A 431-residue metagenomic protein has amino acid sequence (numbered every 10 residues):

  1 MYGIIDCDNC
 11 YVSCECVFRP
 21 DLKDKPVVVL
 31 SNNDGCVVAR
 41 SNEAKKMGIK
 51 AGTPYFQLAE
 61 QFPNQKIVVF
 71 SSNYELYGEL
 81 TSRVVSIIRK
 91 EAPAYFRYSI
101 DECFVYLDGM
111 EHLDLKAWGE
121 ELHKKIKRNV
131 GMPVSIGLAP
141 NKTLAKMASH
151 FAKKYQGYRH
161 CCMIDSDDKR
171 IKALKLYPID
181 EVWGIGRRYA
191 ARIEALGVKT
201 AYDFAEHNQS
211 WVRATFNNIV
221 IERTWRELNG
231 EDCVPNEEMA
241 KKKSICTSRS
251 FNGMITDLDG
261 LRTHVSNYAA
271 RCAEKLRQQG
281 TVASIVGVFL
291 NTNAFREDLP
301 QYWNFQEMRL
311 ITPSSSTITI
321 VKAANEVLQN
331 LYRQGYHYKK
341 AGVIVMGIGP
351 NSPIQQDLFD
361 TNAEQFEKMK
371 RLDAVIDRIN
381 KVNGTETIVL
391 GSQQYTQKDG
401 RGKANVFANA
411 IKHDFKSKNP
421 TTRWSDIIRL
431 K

Functional and structural regions predicted by a protein language model:
M1-N229, V234-N236, A363-K431: Gly/Gly-Pro- and Ser/Thr-rich, intrinsically disordered tail segments characteristic of DNA damage-repair and tolerance
K23-K25, M132, V282-S284, N304-Q306 (+2 more regions): A generic structural signal for short beta-strands and their flanking turns/coil linkers
K46, E181, A191-H337, K431: DNA-contacting surface of Y-family translesion DNA polymerases
I100, G131-P133, A273, A283-I285 (+2 more regions): Short secondary-structure junction motifs
C103-G109, F305-I311, Q355-D360: Short, hydrophobic beta-strand segments
P140-T143, R226-N229, V282-N293, H337-G349 (+1 more regions): A glycine-rich phosphate-binding loop feature that marks nucleotide/adenosyl-phosphate handling sites
L299-Q301, P353-D357, R401: Short conserved micro-motifs at the rims of enzyme active sites and ligand-binding pockets
E326-L390: C-terminal hydrophobic structural anchor segments that stabilize assembly/packing rather than catalytic chemistry
